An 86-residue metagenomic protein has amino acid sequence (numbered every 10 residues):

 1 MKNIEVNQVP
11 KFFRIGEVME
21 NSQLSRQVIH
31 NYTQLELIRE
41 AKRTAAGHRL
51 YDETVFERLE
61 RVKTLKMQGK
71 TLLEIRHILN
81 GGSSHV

Functional and structural regions predicted by a protein language model:
M1-N21, Q34-L35, R39-A45, E53-V86: Arg/Lys-rich, alpha-helical DNA-contact motif
Q27: Key DNA-contact positions within bacterial/archaeal DNA-binding proteins
